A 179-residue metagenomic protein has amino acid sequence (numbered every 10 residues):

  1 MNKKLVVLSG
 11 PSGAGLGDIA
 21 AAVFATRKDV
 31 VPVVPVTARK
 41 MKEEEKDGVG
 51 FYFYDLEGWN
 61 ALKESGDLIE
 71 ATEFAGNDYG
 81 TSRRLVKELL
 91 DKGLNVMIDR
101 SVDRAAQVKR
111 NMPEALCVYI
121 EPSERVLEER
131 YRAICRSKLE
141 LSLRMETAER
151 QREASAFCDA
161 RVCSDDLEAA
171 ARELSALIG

Functional and structural regions predicted by a protein language model:
L8: Hydrophobic anchor at the beta1->P-loop junction of P-loop NTPases
P11: P-loop (Walker A) phosphate-binding loop of NTP-binding proteins
L16-G17: Walker A/P-loop
F24-V33: Post-Walker A helix-loop "phosphate-sensing" segment adjacent to the P-loop in P-loop NTPases
P35-V96, V102: ATP-dependent small-molecule kinase phosphotransfer cores that center on conserved nucleotide phosphate-binding segments
V96-S101, R110-I134: Conserved phosphate-donor/acceptor-positioning beta-strand/loop module used by diverse small-molecule
R136-L177: Small-molecule kinase domains that catalyze NTP-dependent phosphoryl transfer to phosphate-bearing small molecules
